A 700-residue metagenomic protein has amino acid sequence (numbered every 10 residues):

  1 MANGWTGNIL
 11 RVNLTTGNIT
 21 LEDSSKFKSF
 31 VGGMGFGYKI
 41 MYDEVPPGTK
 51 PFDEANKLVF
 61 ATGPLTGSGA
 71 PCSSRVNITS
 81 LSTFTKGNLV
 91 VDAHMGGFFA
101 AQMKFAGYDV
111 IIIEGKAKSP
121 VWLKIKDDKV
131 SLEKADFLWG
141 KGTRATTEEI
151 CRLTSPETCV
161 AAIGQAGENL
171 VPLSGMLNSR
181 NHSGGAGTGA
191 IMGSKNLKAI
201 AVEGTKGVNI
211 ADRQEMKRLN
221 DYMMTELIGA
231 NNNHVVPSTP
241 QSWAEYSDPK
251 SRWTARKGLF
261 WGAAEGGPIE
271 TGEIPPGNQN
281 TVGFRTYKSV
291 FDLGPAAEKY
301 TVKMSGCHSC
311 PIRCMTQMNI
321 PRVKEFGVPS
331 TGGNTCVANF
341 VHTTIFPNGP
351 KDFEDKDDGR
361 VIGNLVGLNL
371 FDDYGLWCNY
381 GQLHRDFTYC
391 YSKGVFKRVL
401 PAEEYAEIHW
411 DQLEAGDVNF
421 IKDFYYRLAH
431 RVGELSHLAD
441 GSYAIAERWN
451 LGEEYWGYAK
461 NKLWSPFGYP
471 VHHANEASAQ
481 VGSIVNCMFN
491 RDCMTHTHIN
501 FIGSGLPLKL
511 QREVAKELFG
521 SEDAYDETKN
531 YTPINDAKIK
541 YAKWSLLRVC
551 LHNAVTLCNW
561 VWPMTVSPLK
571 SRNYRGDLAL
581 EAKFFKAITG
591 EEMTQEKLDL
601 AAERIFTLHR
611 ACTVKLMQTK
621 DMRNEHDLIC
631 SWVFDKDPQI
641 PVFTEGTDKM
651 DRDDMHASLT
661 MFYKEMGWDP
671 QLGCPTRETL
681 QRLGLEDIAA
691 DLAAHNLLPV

Functional and structural regions predicted by a protein language model:
M1-P64, A70-C72, I163-Q165, H182: N-terminal amphipathic, basic-rich helices that act as targeting or association modules
G4, I19-T20, S24, L65-C72 (+5 more regions): Extended catalytic cores of very large enzyme megasubunits
N8-N13, T20, V59, Q102 (+7 more regions): Structured core elements
L14-G17, S25-K26, G63-G67, T83 (+10 more regions): Short, glycine-/Ser/Thr-/acidic-enriched flexible segments
K39-W122, V130-E133, F137-T147: Feature captures the catalytic cores and cofactor-binding loops of soluble hydro-lyases/lyases that act on carboxylate
D53, S74-V76, C151-A186, M192-V700: Extended C-terminal regions of large enzymes
G96-D128, S194-V208, N379-F387: Glycine-rich phosphate/pyrophosphate-binding loops and their adjacent beta-strand/loop elements at enzyme active sites
K126-E148, E404-L413, L698-V700: Short, basic, helix/turn surface patches
